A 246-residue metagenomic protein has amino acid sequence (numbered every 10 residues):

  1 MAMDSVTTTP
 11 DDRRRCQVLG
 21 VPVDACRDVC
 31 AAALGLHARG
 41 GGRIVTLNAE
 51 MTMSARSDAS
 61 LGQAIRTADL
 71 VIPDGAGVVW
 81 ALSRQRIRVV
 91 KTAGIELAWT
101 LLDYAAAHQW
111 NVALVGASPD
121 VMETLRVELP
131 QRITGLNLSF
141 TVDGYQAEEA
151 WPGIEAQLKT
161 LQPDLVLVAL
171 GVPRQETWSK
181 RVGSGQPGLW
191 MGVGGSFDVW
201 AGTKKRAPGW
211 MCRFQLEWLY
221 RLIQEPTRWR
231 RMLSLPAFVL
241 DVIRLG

Functional and structural regions predicted by a protein language model:
A2-E96: N-terminal nucleotide/polyanion-binding subdomain common to many enzyme families
G41, W110, Q186-G188: A short helix->loop->beta-strand "cap" motif at the edges of active sites that frequently abuts
A59-T67, E176-S196: A short, gly/pro- and small-residue-rich
V78-W80, R174-Q175, S196-A201: Short gly/pro/ser/thr-enriched loop/turn and capping motifs at secondary-structure boundaries
V79-L82, R206-G246: A transmembrane-helix-recognition feature enriched in membrane-embedded lipid enzymes and envelope glyco-/phospholipid
V79-Q157, L161: Conserved beta-alpha
D143-E149, G188-Q224: Short, flexible loop segments at boundaries between secondary-structure elements
L158, Q162-V172: Proline-aspartate-enriched helix->loop->beta-strand connector
